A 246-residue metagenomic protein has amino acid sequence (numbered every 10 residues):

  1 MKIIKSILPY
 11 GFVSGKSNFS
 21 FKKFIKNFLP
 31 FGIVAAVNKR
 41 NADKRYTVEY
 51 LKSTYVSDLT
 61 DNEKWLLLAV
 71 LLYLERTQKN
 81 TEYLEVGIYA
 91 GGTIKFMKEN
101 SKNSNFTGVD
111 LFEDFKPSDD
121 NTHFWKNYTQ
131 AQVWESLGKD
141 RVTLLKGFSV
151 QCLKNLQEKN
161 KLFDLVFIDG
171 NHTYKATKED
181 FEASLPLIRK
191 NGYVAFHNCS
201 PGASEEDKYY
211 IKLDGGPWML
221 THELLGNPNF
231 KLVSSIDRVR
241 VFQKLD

Functional and structural regions predicted by a protein language model:
M1-V56: Membrane-proximal basic amphipathic "stem/tether" segments
K44-D58, A69-D246: S-adenosylmethionine/decaboxylated-SAM
E63-L66: N-terminal pre-P-loop "Q-motif" helix
